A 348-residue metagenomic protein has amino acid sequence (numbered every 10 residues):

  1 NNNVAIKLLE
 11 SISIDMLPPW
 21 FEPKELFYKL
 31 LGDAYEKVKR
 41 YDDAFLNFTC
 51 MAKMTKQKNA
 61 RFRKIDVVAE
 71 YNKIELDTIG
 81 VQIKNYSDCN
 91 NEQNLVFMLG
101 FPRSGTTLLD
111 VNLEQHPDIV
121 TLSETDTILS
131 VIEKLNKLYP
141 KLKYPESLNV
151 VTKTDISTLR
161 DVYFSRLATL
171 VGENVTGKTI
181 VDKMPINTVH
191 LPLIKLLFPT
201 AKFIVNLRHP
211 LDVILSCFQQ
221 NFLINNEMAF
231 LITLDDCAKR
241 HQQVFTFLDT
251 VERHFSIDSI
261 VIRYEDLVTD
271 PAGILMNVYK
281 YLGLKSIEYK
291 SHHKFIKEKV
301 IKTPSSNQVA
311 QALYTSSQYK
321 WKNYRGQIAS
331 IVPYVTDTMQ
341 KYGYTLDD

Functional and structural regions predicted by a protein language model:
N3-E22, F27-E92, E146-N149, K153 (+3 more regions): PAPS-dependent sulfotransferases, especially Golgi type II membrane carbohydrate sulfotransferases
T49, L191-I194, D266: Short gly/Ser/Thr-rich phosphate-binding loop of adenylate-forming enzymes
C89-F198, N206: Phosphate-binding active sites in nucleotide-utilizing proteins
T121, F203, S259-V261: Conserved beta-strand scaffold positions in the cores of enzyme catalytic domains, especially in NTP/NDP-utilizing
D126-I128, R208-V213, D266-V268: Conserved nucleotide-binding/hydrolysis micro-motifs of P-loop NTPases
P185-N187, E265-V268: Short, internal active-site loops enriched in acidic
V189-P192, L215, A272: Short N-terminal helix/helix-N-cap motif within the alpha/beta-hydrolase-1
I194-F218: Conserved phosphate-donor/acceptor-positioning beta-strand/loop module used by diverse small-molecule
